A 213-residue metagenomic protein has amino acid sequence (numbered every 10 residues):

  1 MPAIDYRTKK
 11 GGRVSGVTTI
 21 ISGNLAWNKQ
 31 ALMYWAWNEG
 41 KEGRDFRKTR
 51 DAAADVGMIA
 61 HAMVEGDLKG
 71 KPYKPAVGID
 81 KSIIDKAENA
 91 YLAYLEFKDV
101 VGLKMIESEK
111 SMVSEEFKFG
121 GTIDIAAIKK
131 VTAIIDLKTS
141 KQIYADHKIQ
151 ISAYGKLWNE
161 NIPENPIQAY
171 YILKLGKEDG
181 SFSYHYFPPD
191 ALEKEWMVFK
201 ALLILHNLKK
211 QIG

Functional and structural regions predicted by a protein language model:
M1-G120: Metal-dependent nuclease catalytic cores that hydrolyze phosphodiester bonds in DNA/RNA, characterized by
M112-G213: Nucleic-acid nuclease catalytic cores
